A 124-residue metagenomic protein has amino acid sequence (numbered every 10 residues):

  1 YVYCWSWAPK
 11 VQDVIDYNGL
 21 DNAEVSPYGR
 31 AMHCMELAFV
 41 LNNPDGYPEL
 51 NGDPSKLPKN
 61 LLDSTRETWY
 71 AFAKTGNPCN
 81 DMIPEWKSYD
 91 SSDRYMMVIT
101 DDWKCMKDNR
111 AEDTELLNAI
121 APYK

Functional and structural regions predicted by a protein language model:
Y1-K124: C-terminal helix-and-tail extensions that cap enzymatic domains
